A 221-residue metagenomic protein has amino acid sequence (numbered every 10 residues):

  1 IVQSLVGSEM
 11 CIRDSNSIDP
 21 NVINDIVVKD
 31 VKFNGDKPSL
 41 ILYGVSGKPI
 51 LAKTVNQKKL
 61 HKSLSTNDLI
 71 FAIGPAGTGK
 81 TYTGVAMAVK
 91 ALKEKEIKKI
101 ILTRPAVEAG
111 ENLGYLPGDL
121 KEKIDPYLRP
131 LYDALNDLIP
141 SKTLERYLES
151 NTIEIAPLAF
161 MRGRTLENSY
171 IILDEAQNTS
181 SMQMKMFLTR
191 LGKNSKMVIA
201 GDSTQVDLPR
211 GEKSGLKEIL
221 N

Functional and structural regions predicted by a protein language model:
I1-G7, C11-I12: Single conserved hydrophobic/aromatic residue that forms the stacking wall/gate of nucleotide- or nucleobase-binding
G7, S46-Q57, S63-L173, Q177-N221: Conserved helicase motor core of SF1/SF2 NTP-dependent helicases
R13-K53: Core recognition of P-loop NTPase motor domains used across DNA-transaction enzymes
